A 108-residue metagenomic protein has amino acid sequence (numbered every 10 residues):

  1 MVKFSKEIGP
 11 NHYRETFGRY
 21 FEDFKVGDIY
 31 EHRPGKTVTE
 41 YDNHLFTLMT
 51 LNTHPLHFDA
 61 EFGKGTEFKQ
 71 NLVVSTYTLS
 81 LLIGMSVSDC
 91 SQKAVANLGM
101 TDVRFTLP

Functional and structural regions predicted by a protein language model:
V2-G99: Hot-dog-fold acyl-thioester-processing enzymes
G99-P108: Active-site beta-strand->loop segment that positions catalytic residues and contacts the acyl thioester
